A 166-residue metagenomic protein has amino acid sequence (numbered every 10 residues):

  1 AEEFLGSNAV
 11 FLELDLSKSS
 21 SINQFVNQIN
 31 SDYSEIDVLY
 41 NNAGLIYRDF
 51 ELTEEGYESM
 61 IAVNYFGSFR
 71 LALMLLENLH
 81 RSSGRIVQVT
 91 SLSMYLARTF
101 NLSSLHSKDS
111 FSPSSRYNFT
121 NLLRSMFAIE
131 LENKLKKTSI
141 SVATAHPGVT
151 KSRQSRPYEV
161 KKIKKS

Functional and structural regions predicted by a protein language model:
A1-Y158: Rossmann-fold NAD(P)H-dependent dehydrogenase/reductase core
T144, I163-S166: C-terminal helical subdomain
